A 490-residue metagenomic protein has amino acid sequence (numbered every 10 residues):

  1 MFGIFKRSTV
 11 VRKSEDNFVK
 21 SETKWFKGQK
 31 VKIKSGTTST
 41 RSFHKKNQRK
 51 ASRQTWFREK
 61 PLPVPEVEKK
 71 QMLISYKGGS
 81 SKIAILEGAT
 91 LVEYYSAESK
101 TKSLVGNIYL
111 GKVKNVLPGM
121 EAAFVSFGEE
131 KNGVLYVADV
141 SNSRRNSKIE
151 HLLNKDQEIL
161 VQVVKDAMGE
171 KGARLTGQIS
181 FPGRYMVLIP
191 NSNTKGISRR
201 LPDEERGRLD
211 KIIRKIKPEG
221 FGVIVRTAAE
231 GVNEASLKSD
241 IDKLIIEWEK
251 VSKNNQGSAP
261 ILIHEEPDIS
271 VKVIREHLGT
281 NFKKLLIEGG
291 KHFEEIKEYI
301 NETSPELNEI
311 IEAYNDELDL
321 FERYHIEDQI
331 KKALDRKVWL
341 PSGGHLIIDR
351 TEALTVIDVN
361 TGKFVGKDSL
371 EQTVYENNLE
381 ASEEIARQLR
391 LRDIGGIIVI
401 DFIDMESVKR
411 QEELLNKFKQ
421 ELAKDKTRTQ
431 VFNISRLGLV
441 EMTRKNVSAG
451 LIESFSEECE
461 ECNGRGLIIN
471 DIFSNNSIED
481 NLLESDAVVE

Functional and structural regions predicted by a protein language model:
M1-A97, V113, N154-L346, T351 (+1 more regions): OB-fold/S1-family RNA-binding modules
V92-A97, Y109, F127-G128, G133: Conserved P-loop/Walker A NTP-binding site and adjacent catalytic elements of P-loop NTPases
S96-K100, L110-V113, P118, D139-I149: Conserved nucleotide-binding/hydrolysis modules and their immediate coupling elements across P-loop/ASCE NTPase motors
L104-V116, L379-R390: Conserved interaction-surface patches within small, structured recognition/assembly domains
G106, N146-L160: Short nucleic-acid-contacting surface segments enriched for D/E, G, S/T with interspersed K/R
E121-V125, K131-N132, V163-I189, K195 (+2 more regions): Conserved glycine-centered short motifs in functionally critical loops
K131-S141, L188, D240: A short macromolecule-binding patch
